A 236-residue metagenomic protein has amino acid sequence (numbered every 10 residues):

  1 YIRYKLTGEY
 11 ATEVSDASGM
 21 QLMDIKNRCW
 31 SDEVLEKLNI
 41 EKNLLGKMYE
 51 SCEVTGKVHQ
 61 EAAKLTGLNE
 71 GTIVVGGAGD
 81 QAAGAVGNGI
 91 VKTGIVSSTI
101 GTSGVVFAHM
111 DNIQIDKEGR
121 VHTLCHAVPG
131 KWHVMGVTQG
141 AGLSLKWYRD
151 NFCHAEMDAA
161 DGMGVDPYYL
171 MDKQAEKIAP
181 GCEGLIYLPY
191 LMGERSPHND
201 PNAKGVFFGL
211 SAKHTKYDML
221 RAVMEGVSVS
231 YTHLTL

Functional and structural regions predicted by a protein language model:
R3-T12, Q21-D32, E36-N39, V54-G56 (+1 more regions): Active-site core segments that coordinate phosphate-bearing ligands/cofactors across diverse enzyme families
E13-D16, K42: Short beta-strands and strand-loop turn motifs
L38-E50: A conserved helix-loop-beta module that forms one wall/lid of the active-site cleft in ATP-utilizing catalytic domains
